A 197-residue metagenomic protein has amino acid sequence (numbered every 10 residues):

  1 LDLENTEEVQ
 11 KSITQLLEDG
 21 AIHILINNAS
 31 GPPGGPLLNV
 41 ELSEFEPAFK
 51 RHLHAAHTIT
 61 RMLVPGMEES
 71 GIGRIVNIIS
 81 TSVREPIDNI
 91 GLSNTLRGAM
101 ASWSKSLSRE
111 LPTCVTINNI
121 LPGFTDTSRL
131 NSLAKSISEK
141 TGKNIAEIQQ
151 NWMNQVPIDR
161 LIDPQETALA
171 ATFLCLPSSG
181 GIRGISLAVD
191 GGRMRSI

Functional and structural regions predicted by a protein language model:
N28-G34, G192: Conserved NAD(P)H cofactor-binding loop of Rossmann-fold oxidoreductase domains
P36-L37, E41-F49, I75, W152: Substrate-binding pocket helix/loop in short-chain dehydrogenase/reductase
T60-R61, K105: A short, exposed helix-loop element centered on a Lys and neighboring polar residues
R74-M100, S104-T113, G123-T125: Catalytic loop of short-chain dehydrogenase/reductase
E85, R160, T172, R183-I197: Short C-terminal tail/terminal secondary-structure segment of NAD(P)H-dependent dehydrogenase/reductase domains
P112-T116, I182-G184: Short, small/polar-rich loop/turn modules that mediate ligand/substrate recognition or access, typified
N144, V156-T167: A conserved structural motif in NAD(P)-dependent oxidoreductases
